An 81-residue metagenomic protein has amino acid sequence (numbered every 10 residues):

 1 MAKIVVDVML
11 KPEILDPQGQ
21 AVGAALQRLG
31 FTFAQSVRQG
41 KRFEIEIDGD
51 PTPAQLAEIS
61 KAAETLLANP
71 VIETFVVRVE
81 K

Functional and structural regions predicted by a protein language model:
M1-K81: Non-catalytic terminal accessory/regulatory regions of metabolic enzymes
